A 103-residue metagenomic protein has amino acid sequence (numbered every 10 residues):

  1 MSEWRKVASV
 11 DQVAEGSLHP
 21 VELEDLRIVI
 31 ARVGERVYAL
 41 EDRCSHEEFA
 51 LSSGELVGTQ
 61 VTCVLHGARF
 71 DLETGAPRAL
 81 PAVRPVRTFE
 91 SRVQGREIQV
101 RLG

Functional and structural regions predicted by a protein language model:
M1-G58, D71-L72, A76, P85-G103: N-terminal pre-ligand scaffold of iron-sulfur
C44, C63-H66: Short cysteine clusters
